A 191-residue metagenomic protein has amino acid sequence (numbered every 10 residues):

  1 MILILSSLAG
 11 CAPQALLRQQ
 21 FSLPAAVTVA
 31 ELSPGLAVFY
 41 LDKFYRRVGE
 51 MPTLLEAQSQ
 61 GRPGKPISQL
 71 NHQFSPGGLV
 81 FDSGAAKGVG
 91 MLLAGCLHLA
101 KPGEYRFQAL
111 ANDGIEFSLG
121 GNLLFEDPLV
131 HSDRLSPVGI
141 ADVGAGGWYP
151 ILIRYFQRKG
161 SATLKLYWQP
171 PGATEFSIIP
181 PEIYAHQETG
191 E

Functional and structural regions predicted by a protein language model:
M1-S7: Bacterial N-terminal signal peptides
A12-R106, L110-E191: Extracellular/secretory pathway-exposed regions associated with glycan biology
